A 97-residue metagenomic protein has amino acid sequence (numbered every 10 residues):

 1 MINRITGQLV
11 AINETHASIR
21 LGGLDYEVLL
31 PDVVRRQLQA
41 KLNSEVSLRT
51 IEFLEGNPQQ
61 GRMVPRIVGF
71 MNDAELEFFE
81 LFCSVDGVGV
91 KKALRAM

Functional and structural regions predicted by a protein language model:
R4-T6, N13-M97: Long, highly charged, low-complexity intrinsically disordered interaction regions that mediate electrostatic DNA/RNA
